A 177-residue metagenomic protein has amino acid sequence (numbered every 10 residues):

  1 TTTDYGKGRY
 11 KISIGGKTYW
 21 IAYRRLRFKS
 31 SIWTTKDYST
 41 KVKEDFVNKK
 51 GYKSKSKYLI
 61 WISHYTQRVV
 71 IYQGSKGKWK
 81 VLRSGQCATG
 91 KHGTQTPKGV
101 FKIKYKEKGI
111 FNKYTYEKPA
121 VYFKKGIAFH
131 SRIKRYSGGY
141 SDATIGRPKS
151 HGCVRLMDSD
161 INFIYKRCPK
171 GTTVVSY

Functional and structural regions predicted by a protein language model:
T1-R25: SH3/SH3-like beta-barrel superfamily modules
T2-D4, T89, Y105: A residue-level detector for short acidic-glycine micro-motifs
D4-G8, I62-R68, T115-Y116, C168-K170: A short, compositionally biased
G15-K17, R24-L26, Y65, G74-K76 (+5 more regions): Solvent-exposed coil/turn segments that connect beta secondary-structure elements in extracytoplasmic/periplasmic
T18-W20, V81-Q86, V100-K102, T173: Well-ordered beta-strand positions in beta-sheet-rich domains
Y23-W33: Structured surface patches comprising rigid loops and adjacent beta-strands/short helices at the edges of well-ordered
I32, V42-E44, N48-K55, T94-V100 (+1 more regions): Exported/periplasmic cell-wall-interacting domains
D45-K91: A structural motif detector for short, solvent-exposed N-terminal "entry" segments of globular domains
